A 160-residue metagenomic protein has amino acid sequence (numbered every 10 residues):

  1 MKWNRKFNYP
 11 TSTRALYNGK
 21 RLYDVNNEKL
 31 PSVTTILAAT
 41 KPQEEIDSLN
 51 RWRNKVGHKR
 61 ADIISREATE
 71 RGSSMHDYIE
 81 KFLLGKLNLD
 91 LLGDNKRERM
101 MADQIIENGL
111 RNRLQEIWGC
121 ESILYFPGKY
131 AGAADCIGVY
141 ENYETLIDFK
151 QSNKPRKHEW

Functional and structural regions predicted by a protein language model:
M1-A131: Metal-dependent nuclease catalytic cores that hydrolyze phosphodiester bonds in DNA/RNA, characterized by
W118-W160: Mg2+/Mn2+-dependent nuclease catalytic core
